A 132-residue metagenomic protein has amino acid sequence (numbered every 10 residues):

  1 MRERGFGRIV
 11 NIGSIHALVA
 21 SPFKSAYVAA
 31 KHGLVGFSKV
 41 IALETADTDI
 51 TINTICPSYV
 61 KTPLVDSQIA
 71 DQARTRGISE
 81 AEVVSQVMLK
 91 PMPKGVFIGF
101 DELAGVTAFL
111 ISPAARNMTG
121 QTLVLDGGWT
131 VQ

Functional and structural regions predicted by a protein language model:
S14: Residue(s) in the substrate-gating loop at a strand-loop-helix junction that position the organic substrate next
V19, A108, T119-Q132: Short C-terminal tail/terminal secondary-structure segment of NAD(P)H-dependent dehydrogenase/reductase domains
V19-A26, D47-T48, G95, P113: Active-site loop immediately N-terminal to the catalytic Tyr-X3-Lys motif of short-chain dehydrogenase/reductase
A30, S38: Active-site helix of classical SDR
V35, P57-S67, D71, T75: Short, flexible catalytic-loop segment of classical short-chain dehydrogenase/reductase
A46, T51, M118-G120: Short, small/polar-rich loop/turn modules that mediate ligand/substrate recognition or access, typified
T51-K61, I111, V124-D126: Conserved SDR Rossmann-fold cofactor-binding beta-strand/turn motif
E80, M92-L103: A conserved structural motif in NAD(P)-dependent oxidoreductases
